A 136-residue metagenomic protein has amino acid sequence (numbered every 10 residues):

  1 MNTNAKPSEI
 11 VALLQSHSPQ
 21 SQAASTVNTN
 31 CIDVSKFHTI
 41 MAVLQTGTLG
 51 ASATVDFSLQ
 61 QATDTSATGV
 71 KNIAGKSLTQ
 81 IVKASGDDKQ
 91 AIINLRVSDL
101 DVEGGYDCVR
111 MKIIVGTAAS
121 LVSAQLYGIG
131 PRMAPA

Functional and structural regions predicted by a protein language model:
M1-Q15, K36, G105, I114-A136: C-terminal interaction-tip segments
Q15-P19, L49-G50: Exposed, interaction-prone regions of secreted/extracellular proteins
Q22-V34: Short beta-strands within extracellular/lumenal beta-sheet-rich domains
C31-D33, K76-A119, S123-I129: Beta-sandwich interaction modules
V34-M41, S52, G105-Y106: Extended extracellular/luminal ectodomain segments enriched in beta-structured repeat modules
H38-T48, M111: A short beta-strand element within beta-rich, extracytoplasmic domains of secreted/secretory-pathway proteins
G47-T54, T117-L121: Extended, low-complexity, turn-rich repeat/linker tracts enriched in Gly/Pro/Ser/Thr and Asp/Glu that occur
S52-Q90: Non-cytosolic beta-sandwich-type ligand-binding/adhesion modules
